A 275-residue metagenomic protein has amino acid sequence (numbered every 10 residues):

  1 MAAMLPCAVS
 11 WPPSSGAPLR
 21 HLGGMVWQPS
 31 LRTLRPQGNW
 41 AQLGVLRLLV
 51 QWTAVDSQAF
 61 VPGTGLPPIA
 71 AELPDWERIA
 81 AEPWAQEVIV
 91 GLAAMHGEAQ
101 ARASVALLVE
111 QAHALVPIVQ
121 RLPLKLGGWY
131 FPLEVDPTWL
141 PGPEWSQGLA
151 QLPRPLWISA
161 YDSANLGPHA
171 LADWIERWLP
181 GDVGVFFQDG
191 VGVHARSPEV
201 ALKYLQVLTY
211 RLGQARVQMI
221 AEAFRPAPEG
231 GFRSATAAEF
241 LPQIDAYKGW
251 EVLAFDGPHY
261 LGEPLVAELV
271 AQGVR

Functional and structural regions predicted by a protein language model:
M1-P6: N-terminal export leaders
C7-R275: Glycan-processing catalytic domains of CAZymes
